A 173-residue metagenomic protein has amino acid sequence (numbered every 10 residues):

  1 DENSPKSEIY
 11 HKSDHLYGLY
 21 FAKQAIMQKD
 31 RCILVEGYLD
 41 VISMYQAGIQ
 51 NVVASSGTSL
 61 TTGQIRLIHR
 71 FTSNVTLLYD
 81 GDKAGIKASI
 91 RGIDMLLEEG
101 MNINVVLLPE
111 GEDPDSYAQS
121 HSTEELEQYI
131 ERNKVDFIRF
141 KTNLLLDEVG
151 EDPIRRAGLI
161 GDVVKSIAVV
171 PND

Functional and structural regions predicted by a protein language model:
D1-F71, V75, A88-S89: Phosphate-handling DNA/RNA-contact segment within nucleic-acid enzymes
K23, H69, I93, D115 (+1 more regions): Generic hydrophobic alpha-helical scaffold/packing signal
L39, L60, Y79-S89, L107 (+1 more regions): Acidic, metal-coordinating catalytic cores used for nucleic-acid/nucleotide bond scission and strand-transfer chemistry
S43, R70-S73, L97, M101 (+1 more regions): Hydrophobic alpha-helix feature that most strongly marks membrane-spanning transmembrane helices and their immediate
I65-I68, D94-L96, E131-D136: Flexible glycine/proline-rich, aromatic-decorated loop/lid segments
F71-T72, I93-M95, H121-E127: Short, hinge-like loop/turn segments at secondary-structure boundaries
A88-E99: Conserved acidic, small-residue-rich alpha-beta core segments centered on
G100-D173: C-terminal or mid-to-C-terminal helical accessory/interaction module adjacent to the motor/catalytic core
